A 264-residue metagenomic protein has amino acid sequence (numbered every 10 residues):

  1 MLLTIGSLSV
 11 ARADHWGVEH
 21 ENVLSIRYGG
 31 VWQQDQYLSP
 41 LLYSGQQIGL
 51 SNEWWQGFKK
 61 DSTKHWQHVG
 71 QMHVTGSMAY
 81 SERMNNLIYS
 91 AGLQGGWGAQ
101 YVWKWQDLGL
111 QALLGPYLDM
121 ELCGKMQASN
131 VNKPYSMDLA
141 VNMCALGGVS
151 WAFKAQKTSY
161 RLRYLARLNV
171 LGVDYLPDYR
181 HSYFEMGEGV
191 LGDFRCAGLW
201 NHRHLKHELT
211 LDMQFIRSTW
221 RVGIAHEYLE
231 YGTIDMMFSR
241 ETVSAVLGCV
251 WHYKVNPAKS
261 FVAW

Functional and structural regions predicted by a protein language model:
R12-V69, V262-W264: Short glycine/proline- and aromatic-enriched beta-strand/turn motifs that initiate or cap beta-hairpins
D14-E19, G57-Q67, W103-A112, F153-L162 (+2 more regions): Short loop/turn motifs that connect adjacent beta-strands in outer-membrane beta-barrel proteins
V18-H20, L42-L50, W66, L87-G95 (+4 more regions): Residues that define the transmembrane beta-barrel architecture of outer-membrane proteins
I26, I48-K60, L93-W103, P116 (+4 more regions): Residues on the lipid-exposed face of transmembrane beta-strands in outer-membrane beta-barrel proteins
I26-Q34, V74-Y80, L118-M126, A166-D174 (+3 more regions): Transmembrane beta-strands of outer-membrane beta-barrel pores
Q34-Y43, A79-L87, N130-S136, D193-A197 (+2 more regions): Extracellular loop and loop/strand-boundary signature of outer-membrane beta-barrel proteins
N132-R217: Outer-membrane beta-barrel transmembrane domain signature
Y164-R167, Y175-P177, R195-G198, H202-W264: Predominantly the C-terminal beta-signal and adjacent terminal strand-loop region of outer-membrane beta-barrel
